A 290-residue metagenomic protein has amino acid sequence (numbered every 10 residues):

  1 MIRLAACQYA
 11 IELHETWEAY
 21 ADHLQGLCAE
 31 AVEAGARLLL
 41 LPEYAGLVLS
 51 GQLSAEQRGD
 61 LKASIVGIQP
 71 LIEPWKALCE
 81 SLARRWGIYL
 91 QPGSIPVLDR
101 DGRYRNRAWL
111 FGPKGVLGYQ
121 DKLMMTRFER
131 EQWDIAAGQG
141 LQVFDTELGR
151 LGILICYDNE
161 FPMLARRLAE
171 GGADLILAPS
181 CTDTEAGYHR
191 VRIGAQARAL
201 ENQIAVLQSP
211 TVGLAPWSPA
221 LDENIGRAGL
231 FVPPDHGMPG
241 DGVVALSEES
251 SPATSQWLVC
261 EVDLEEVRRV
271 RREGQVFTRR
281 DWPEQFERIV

Functional and structural regions predicted by a protein language model:
M1-A6: Extreme N-terminal starter segment of soluble prokaryotic enzymes
Q8-E15: Short polar catalytic/cofactor-binding loops
W17-P113, D183-A197, N202: Cys-nucleophile CN-hydrolase/nitrilase-fold catalytic domain and related Cys-dependent amidase chemistry that acts on
L71, W75-Q91, E160-T254: CN hydrolase (nitrilase-like) catalytic-core segments centered on the catalytic cysteine and neighboring Lys/Glu
P92-G93, N106-L110, Q142, Q208 (+2 more regions): Short beta-strand scaffold segments in enzyme catalytic cores
V97-G171, T184-A197, V276, W282: Active-site catalytic loop in hydrolytic enzyme cores
K122-I135, T254-R269: A short, polar/charged loop-to-alpha-helix boundary motif
W257-V290: A short C-terminal boundary segment appended to hydrolase-like catalytic domains
